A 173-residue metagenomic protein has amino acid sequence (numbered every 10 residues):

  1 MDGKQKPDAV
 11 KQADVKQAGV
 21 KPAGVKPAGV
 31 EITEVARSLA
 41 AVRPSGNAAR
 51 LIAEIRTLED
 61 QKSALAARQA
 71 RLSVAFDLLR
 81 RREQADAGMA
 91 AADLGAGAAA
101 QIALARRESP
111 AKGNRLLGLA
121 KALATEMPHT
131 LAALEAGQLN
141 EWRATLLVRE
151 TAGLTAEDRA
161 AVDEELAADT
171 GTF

Functional and structural regions predicted by a protein language model:
M1-F173: Peripheral, non-cofactor segments flanking catalytic/redox cores
